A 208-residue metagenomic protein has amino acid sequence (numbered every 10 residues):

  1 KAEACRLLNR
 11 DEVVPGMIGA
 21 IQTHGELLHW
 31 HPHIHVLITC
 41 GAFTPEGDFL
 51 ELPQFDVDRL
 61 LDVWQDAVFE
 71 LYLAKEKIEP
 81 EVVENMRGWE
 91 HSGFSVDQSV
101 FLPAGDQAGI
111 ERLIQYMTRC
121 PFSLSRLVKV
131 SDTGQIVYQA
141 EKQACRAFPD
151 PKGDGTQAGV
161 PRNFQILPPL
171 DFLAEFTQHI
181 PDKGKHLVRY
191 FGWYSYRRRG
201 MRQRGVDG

Functional and structural regions predicted by a protein language model:
K1-G208: Beta->alpha loop/short-helix hinge microenvironment recognizer with preference for catalytic Tyr/His contexts
